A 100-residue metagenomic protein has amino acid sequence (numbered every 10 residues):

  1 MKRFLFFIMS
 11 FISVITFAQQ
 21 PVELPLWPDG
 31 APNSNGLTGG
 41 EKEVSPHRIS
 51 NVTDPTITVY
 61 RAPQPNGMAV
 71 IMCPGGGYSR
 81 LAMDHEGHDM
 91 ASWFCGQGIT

Functional and structural regions predicted by a protein language model:
M1-P21: Bacterial Sec-dependent N-terminal signal peptides
F11, Q64, G77: Short, glycine/serine-rich, charged loops/turns that create anion-binding and catalytic segments at active sites
Q19-M68, G96: N-terminal cap/lid segment of alpha/beta-hydrolase-fold proteins
D54, V70, G87-A91: Generic internal hydrophobic packing segments that stabilize the cores of diverse globular domains
A62, G75-G76, I99: Beta-hairpin (beta-strand-turn-beta-strand) motif
G67-G76: Short beta-strand element of the alpha/beta-hydrolase
M83-T100: Short amphipathic alpha-helix adjacent to the substrate-entry channel of hydrolases
